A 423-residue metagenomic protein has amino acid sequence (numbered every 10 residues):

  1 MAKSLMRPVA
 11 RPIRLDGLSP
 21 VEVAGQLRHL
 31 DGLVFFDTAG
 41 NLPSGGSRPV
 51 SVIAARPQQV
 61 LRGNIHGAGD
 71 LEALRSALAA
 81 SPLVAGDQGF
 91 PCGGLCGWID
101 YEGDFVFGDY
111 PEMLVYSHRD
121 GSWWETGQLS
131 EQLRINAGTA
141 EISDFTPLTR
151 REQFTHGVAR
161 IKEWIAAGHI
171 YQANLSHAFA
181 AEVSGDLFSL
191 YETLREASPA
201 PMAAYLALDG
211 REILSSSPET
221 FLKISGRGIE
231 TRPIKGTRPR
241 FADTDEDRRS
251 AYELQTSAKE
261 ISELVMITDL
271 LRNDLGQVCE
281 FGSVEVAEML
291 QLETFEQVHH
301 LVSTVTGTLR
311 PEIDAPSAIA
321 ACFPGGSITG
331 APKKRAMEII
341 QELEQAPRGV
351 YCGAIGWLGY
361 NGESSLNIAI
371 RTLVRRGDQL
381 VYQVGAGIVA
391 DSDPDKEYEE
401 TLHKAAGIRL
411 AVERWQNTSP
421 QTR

Functional and structural regions predicted by a protein language model:
M1-R423: Extended alpha-helical targeting/anchoring segments, especially N-terminal organellar/secretory targeting helices
